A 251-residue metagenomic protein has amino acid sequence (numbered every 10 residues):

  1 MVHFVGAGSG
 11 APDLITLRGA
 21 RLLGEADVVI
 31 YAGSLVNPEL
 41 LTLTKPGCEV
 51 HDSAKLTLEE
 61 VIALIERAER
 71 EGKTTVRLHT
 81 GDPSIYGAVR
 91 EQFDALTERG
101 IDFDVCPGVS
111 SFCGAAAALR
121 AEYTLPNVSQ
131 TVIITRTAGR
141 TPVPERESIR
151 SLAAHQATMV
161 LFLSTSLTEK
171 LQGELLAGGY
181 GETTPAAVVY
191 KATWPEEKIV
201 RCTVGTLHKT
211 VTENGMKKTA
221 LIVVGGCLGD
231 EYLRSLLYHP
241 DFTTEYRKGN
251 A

Functional and structural regions predicted by a protein language model:
M1-V109, H208, A220: Class I S-adenosyl-L-methionine
V2, E60, E71-T75, T131 (+2 more regions): A contiguous loop/helix-start segment that scaffolds small-molecule binding in enzyme catalytic cores
I15-L17, G114-A116, L171-Q172: Short hydrophobic alpha-helical segments that form membrane-spanning helices or hydrophobic packing faces of helical
A20, T42, R67, T124-L125 (+3 more regions): Short secondary-structure boundary/capping segments
D82-H155, K198-R201: Class I SAM-dependent methyltransferase SAM-binding "motif I" and its flanking Rossmann-like core
